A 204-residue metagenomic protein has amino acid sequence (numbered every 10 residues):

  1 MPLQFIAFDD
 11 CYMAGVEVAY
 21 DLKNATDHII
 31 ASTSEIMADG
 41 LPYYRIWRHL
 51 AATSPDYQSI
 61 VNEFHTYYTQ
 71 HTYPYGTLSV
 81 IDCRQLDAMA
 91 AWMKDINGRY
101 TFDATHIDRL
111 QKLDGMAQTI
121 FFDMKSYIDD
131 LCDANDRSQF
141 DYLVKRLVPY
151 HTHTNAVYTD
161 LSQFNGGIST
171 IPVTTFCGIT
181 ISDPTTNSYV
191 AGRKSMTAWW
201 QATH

Functional and structural regions predicted by a protein language model:
M1-H204: Terminal, contiguous helix-loop blocks that mediate binding/assembly
